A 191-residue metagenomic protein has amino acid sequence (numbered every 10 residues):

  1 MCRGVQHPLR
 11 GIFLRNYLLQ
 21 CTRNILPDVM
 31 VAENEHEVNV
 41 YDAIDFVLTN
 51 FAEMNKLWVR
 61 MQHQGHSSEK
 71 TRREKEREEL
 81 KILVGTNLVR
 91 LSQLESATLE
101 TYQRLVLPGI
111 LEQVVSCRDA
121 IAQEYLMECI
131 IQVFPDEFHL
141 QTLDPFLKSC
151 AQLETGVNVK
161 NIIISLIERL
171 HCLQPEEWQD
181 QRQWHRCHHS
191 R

Functional and structural regions predicted by a protein language model:
M1-R191: Long amphipathic alpha-helical scaffold regions
